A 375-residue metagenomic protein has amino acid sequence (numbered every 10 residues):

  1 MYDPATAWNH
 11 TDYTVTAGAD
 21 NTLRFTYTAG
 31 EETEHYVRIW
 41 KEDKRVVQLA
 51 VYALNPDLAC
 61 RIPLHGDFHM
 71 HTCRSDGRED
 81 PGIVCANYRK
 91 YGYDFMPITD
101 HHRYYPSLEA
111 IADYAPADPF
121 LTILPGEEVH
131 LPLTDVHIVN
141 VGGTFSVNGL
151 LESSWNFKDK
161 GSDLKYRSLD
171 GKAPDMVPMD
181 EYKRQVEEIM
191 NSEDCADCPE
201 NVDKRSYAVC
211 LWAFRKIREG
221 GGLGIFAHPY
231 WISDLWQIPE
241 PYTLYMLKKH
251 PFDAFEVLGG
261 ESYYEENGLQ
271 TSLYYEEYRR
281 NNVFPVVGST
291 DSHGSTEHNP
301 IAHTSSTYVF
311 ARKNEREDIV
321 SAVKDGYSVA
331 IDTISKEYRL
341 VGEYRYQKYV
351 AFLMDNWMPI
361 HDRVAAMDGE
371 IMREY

Functional and structural regions predicted by a protein language model:
M1-P63, P81, C85, L133-F145 (+1 more regions): Charged catalytic cores and adjacent phosphate/nucleic-acid-binding surfaces used for phosphate/nucleic-acid chemistry
D57-L223, A227, E256-G260, Y264-L273 (+2 more regions): A metal-dependent hydrolase metal-coordination microenvironment
P229-W231: Extracellular glycoside hydrolase catalytic/binding regions
